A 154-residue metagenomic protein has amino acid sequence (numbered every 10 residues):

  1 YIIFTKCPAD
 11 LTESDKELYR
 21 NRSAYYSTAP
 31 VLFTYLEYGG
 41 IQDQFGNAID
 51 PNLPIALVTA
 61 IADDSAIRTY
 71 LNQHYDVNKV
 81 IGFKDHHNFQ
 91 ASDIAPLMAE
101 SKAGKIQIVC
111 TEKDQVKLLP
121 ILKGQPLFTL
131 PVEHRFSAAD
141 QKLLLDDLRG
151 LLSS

Functional and structural regions predicted by a protein language model:
Y1-Q107: C-terminal accessory "lid"/substrate-recognition subdomains
L11, V116-L118: Short glycine-rich, flexible loops that bind phosphorylated cofactors or substrates
R20-S23, Y75, L118-F136: A short, gly/pro- and small-residue-rich
R22, E100, I121, D147 (+1 more regions): Residues that form generic nucleotide/phosphate-binding pockets
D64, E112-V116: Short, polar loop motifs at secondary-structure junctions
Y70, P120-I121, Q141: Short conserved micro-motifs at the rims of enzyme active sites and ligand-binding pockets
K84-N88, Q125-S154: Short, flexible loop segments at boundaries between secondary-structure elements
Q107-E112, F128-P131: Conserved active-site loop/cleft motifs that coordinate metal ions or position small ligands
